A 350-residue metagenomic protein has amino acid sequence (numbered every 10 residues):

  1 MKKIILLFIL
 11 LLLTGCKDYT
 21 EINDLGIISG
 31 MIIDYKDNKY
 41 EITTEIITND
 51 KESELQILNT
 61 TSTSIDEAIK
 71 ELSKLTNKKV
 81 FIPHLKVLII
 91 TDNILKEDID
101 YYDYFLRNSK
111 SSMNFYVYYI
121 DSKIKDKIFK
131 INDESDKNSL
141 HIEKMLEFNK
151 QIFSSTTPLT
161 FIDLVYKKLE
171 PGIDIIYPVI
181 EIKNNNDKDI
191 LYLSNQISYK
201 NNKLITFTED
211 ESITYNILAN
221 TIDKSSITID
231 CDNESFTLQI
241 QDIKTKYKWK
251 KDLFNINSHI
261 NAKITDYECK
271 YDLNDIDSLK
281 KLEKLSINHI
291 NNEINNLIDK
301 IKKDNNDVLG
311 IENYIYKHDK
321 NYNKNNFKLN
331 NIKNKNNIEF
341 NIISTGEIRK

Functional and structural regions predicted by a protein language model:
M1-I4: Positively charged n-region of N-terminal signal peptides that target proteins for export
L6-L10: Hydrophobic helical h-region of N-terminal Sec-dependent signal peptides in bacterial secretory/periplasmic proteins
C16-K350: Membrane-proximal alpha-helical signals and transmembrane carboxylates
